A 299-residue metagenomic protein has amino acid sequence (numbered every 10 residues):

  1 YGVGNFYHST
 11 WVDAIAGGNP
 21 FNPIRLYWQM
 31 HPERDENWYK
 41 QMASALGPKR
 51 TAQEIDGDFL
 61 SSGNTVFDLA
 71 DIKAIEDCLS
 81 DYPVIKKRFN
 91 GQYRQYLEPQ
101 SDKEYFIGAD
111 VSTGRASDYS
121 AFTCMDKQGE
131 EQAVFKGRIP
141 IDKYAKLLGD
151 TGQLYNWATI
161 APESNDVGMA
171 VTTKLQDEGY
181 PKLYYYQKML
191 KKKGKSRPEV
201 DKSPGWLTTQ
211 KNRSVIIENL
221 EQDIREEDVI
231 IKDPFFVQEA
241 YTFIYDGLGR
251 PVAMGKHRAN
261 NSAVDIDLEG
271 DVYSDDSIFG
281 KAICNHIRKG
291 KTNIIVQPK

Functional and structural regions predicted by a protein language model:
Y1-L46, Q153-N156, V171-G179: ASCE P-loop NTPase helicase motor core
N5-F6, G17, T123-V252: Mg2+-dependent endonuclease catalytic cores in nucleic-acid-processing enzymes, primarily RNase H-like
N22-I24, I107, A161: Hydrophobic/aromatic beta-strand patches that form the interior of the parallel beta-sheet core in alpha/beta enzyme
I24-L26, I55, V134-F135, Y186: Hydrophobic residues at beta-strand termini and immediately following loops that shape nucleotide-binding pockets
W28-A109: ATPase catalytic-site recognition across NTP-hydrolyzing enzymes
E36, Y241-Y273: Inter-lobe coupling/hinge region of RecA-like P-loop helicase motors
P99-D126: Gly/Thr-rich phosphate-binding beta-strand-loop-beta motif of the actin/hexokinase/Hsp70
S274-K299: Acidic two-metal-ion nuclease catalytic site recognized across multiple nuclease folds, prominently DnaQ/RNase D-T
